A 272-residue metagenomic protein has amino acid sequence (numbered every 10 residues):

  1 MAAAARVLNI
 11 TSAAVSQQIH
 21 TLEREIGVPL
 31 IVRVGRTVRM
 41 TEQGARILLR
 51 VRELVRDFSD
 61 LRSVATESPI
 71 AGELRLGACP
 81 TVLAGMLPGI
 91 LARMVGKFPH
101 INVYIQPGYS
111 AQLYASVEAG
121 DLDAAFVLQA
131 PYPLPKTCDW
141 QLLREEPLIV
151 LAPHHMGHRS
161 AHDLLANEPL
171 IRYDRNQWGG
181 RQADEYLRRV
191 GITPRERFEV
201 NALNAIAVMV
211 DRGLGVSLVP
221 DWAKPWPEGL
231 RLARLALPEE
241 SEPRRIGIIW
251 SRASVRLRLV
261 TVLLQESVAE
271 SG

Functional and structural regions predicted by a protein language model:
M1-A3, H20-M40: A short LG(V/I)-centered, amphipathic sequence patch enriched for acidic residue(s) preceding the LG motif
M1-A4, A13, H20, Y114 (+1 more regions): Residues within helix-turn-helix
V28-L30, G35-V38, A45-R46, R56-G77 (+4 more regions): Short helix-loop hinge/linker segments at domain boundaries
A71-P133, V200: Central regulatory/effector-binding core of bacterial HTH transcription factors
M86, A233-G272: A late-sequence structural motif
K97, G108-E168, D221-P227: Acidic, Gly/Pro-rich loop/turn segments at junctions of secondary structure
Y109-Y114, E118-L122, L128, N176-L235: Hydrophobic hinge/microswitch elements
L151, G157-H162, A166-V190, R256-R258 (+1 more regions): Secondary-structure junction motif
